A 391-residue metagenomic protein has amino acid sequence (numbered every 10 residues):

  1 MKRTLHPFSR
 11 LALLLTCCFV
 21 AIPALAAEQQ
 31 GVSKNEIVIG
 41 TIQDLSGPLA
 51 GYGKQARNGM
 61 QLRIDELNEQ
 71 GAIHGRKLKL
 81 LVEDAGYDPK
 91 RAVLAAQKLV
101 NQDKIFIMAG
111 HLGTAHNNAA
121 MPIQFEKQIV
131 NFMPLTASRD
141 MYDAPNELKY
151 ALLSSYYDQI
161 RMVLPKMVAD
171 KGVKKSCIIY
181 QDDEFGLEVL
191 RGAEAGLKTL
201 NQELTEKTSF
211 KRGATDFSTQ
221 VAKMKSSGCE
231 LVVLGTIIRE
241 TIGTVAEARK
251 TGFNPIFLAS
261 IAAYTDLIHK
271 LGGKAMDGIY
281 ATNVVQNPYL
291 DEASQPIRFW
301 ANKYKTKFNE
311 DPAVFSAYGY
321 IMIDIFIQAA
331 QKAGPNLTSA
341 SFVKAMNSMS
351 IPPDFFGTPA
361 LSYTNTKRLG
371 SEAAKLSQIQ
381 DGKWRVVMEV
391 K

Functional and structural regions predicted by a protein language model:
M1-V38, V390-K391: Short, low-complexity disordered leader/linker segments with a strong preference for bacterial N-terminal type II
A26-T41, E69-K77, V168-K174: Immediate post-signal peptide segment of exported/extracytoplasmic ligand-binding proteins
G31-Q61, E83-K90, L112-G113, I179-L187 (+2 more regions): Extracytoplasmic "Venus flytrap"
E36-V38, G51-N58, Q70-D143, F210-F217 (+1 more regions): Beta-alpha junction/loop-to-helix N-cap segments that form part of ligand/metal-binding clefts
K54-Q61, P89, R161, G186-E194 (+3 more regions): Short, surface-exposed alpha-helical segments at coil->helix boundaries
K90, K104-K207, I256-A281: Extracytoplasmic ligand/sensor domains, especially the bilobed periplasmic-binding protein
V245-G319, K375, R385-K391: Extracellular/periplasmic periplasmic-binding protein-like sensory domains
T306-S316, I327-K383: Segments of small-molecule ligand-sensing domains
